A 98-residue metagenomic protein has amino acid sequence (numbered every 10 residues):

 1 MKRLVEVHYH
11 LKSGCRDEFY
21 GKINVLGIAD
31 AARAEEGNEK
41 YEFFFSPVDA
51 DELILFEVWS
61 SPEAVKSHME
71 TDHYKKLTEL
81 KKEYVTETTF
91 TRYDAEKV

Functional and structural regions predicted by a protein language model:
M1-K2, V98: Absolute protein N-terminus
R3-H10, K40-M69: Short, well-ordered beta-strand segments in beta-rich or mixed alpha/beta enzyme and ligand-binding folds
L4, C15-R16, Y20-N24, A29 (+3 more regions): A generic structural signal for ordered secondary structure
C15-E39, H73-T78: Short amphipathic alpha-helical segments
E39-D51, L77-V98: Glycine-rich beta-strand-turn "strand-cap" elements at beta-sheet edges
P62, S67-H73, T91-K97: Catalytic cores of transferase enzymes with a strong primary signal for eukaryotic protein kinases
